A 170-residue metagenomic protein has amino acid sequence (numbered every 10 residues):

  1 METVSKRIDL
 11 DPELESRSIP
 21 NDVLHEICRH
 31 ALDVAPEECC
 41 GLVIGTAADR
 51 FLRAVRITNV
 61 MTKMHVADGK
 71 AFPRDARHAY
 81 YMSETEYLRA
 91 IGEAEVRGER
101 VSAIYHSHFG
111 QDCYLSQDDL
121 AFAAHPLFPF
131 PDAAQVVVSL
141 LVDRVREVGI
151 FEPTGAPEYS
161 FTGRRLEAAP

Functional and structural regions predicted by a protein language model:
M1-V101, G110-P170: Conserved beta-strand-loop surface patch within small alpha/beta domains used for substrate/adaptor or ligand engagement
S107: Residue-level "edge-of-site" marker
